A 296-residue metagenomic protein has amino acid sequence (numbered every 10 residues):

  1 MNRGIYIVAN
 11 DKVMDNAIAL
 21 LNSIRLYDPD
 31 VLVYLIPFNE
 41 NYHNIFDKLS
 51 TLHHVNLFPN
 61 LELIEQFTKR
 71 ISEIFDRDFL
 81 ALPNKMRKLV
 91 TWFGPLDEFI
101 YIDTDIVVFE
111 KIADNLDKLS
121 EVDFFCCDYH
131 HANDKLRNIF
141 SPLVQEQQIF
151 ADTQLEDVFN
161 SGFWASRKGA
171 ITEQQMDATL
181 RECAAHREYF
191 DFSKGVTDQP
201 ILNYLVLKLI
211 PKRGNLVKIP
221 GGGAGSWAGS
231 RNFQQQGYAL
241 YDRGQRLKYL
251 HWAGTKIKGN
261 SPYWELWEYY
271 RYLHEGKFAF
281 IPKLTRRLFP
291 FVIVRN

Functional and structural regions predicted by a protein language model:
M1-A19: N-proximal low-complexity "stem/linker" segments adjacent to membrane-targeting elements
M1-R3, N160, I171-N296: A glycosyltransferase accessory/donor-loop signature
D15, E40-F46: Short, charged/polar "capping" segments at the starts of alpha-helices and the immediately preceding loops
S23-V31: Short, acidic, metal-binding catalytic loop of nucleotide-sugar glycosyltransferases
V33-N39, C127-D128: Short internal beta-strands
F46, S50-G94: Active-site-proximal specificity loops/subdomain of glycosyltransferases
N84-L136: GT-A fold catalytic core of metal-dependent nucleotide-sugar glycosyltransferases, centered on the diacidic
L119-E182: Conserved catalytic core of nucleotide-sugar-dependent glycosyltransferases
